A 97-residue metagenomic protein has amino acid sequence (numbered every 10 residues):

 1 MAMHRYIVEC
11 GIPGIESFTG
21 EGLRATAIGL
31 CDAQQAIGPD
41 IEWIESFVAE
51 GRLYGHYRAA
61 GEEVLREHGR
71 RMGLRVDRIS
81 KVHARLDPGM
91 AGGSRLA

Functional and structural regions predicted by a protein language model:
M1-Q35, E42, D87-A97: Short S/T/G/P-rich N-terminal loop/turn motif that feeds into the first structured element of a domain
Y6-C10, W43-V64, H68: Short, well-ordered beta-strand segments in beta-rich or mixed alpha/beta enzyme and ligand-binding folds
G29-D32, I37, A49, R58 (+2 more regions): Short alpha-helical scaffold segments that flank and stabilize functional sites
P39-E45, R78: A short linear hydrophobic-aromatic micro-motif
E50, R85-L86: Short secondary-structure capping/turn micro-motifs that flank functional sites
A59-R85: An amphipathic, aromatic/His-enriched active-site/gating alpha helix that lines ligand/cofactor pockets
